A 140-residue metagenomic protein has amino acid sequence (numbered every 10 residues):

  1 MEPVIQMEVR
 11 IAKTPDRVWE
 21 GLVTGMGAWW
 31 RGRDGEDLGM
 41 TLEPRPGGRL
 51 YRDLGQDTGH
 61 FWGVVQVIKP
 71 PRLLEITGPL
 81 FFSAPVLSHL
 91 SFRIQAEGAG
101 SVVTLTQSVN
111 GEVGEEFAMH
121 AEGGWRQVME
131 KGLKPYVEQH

Functional and structural regions predicted by a protein language model:
M1-D37, T41: Hydrophobic ligand-binding cavity/cleft-lining segments
E2-V4, T106-E112: A short small-residue
K13, D37, Q56, H60 (+2 more regions): Residues at secondary-structure transition points
D16, E20, V67, Q95-A99 (+4 more regions): Replace "anionic and nucleotidyl ligands
M26-G27, L73, E130, E138: Generic structural signal for secondary-structure transition and capping sites
G27-A28, M40, G59, E115 (+1 more regions): Flexible, active-site-adjacent loop/turn segments at secondary-structure boundaries
M40-T41, P46, Y51-G98, V102 (+1 more regions): Hydrophobic-ligand binding "helix-grip"
V109-H140: A conserved amphipathic terminal alpha-helix motif
